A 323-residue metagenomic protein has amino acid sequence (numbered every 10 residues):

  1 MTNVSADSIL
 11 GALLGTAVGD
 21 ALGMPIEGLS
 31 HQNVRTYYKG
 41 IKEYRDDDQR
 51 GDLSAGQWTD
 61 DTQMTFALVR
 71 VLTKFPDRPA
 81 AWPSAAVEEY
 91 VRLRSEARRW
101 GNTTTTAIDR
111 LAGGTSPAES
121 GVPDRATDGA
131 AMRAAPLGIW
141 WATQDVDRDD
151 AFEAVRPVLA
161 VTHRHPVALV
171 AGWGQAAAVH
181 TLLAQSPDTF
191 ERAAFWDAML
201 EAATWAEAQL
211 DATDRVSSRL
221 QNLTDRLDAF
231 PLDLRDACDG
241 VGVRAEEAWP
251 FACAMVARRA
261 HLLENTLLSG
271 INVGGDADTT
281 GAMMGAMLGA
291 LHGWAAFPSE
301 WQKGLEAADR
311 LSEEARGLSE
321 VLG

Functional and structural regions predicted by a protein language model:
M1-G323: Structured, active/binding-site neighborhoods that engage oxygen-rich ligands
